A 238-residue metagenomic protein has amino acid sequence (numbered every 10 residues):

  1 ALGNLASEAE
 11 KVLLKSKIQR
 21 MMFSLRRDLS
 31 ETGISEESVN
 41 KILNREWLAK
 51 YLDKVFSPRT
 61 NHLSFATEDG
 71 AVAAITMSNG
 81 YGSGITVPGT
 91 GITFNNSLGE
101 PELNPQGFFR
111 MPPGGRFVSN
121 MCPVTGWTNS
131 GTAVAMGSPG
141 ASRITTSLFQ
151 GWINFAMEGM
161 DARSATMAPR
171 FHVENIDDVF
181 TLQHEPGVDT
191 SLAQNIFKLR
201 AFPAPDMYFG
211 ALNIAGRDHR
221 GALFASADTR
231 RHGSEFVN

Functional and structural regions predicted by a protein language model:
A1-E8, S138-M160: Alpha-helical support elements that line or immediately flank enzyme active sites and cofactor-binding pockets
A1-N4, V72-T76, T132-P139, S226: Short, well-ordered beta-strand elements
L2-S78, V87-T90: Internal maturation/activation junctions in enzymes
R45-Y51, E102-M111, N195-L199: Short Pro/Gly-enriched beta-strand edge/turn motifs at strand-loop
E68, P186-N238: Cofactor-centric catalytic regions
D69, G115, L148, M157-M207: Extended C-terminal subregions enriched in glycine
A71-V134, E158, A162-R163: Active-site rim segments in enzyme catalytic domains, especially the processed small/beta chain of N-terminal
